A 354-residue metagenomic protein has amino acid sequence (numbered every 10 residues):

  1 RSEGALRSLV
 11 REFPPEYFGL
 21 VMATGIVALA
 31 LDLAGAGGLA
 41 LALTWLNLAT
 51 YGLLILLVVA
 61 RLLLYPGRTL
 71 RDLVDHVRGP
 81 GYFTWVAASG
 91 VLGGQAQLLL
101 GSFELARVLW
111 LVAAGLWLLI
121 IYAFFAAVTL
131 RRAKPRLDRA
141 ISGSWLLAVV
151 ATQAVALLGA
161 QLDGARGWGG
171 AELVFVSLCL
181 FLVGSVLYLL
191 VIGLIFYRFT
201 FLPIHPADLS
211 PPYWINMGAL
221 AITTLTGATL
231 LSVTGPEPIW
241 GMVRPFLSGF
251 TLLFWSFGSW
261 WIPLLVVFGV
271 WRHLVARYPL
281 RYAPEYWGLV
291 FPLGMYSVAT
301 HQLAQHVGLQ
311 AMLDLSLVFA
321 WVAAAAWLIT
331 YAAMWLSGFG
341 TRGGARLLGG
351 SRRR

Functional and structural regions predicted by a protein language model:
R1-R7, L53-L70, I120-K134, A171 (+1 more regions): Hydrophobic, membrane-facing alpha-helical anchors
S2-L29, T44, P66-G94, W110-A113 (+7 more regions): Juxtamembrane helix-loop boundaries in multi-pass membrane proteins
A23, A28-L29, L53-L57, R61 (+4 more regions): C-terminal transmembrane-bundle signature of multipass membrane proteins, characterized by strong activation on
L31-A42: Short, hydrophobic transmembrane alpha-helix segments
A42-L56, A106-L119, F175-Y188, T251-W260 (+1 more regions): Structural signature of hydrophobic alpha-helical transmembrane segments
G90-R131, A160, V174-S177, L190 (+3 more regions): Hydrophobic, ordered structural segments
G93-L109, L158-A171, A228-I239, H301-A311: Alpha-helical transmembrane segments and their membrane-interface junctions in multi-pass membrane proteins
W145-F268: Generic multipass alpha-helical transmembrane bundles of integral membrane proteins
